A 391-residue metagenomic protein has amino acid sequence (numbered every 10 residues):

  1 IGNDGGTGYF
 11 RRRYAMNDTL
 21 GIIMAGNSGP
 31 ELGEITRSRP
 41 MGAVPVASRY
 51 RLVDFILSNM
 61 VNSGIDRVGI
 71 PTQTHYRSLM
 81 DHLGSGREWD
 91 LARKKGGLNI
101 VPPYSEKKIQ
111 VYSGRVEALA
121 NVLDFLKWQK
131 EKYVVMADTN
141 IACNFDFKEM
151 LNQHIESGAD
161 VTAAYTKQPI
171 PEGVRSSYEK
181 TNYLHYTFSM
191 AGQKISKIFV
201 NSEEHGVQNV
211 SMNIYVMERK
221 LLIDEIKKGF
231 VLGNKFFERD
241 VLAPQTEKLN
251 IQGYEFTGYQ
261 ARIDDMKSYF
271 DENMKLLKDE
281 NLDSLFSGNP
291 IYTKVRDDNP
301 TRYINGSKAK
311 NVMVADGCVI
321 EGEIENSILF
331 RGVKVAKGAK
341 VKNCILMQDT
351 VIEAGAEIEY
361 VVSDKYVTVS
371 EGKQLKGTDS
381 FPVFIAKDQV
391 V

Functional and structural regions predicted by a protein language model:
G6-A25, K220, K228-V391: Left-handed beta-helix
G8-N273, I385: Unchanged
